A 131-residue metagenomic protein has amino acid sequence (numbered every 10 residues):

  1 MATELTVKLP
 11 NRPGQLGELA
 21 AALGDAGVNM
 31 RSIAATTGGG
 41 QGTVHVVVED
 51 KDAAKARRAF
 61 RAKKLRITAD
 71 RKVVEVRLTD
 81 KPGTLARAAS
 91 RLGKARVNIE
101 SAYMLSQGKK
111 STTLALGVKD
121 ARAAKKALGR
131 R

Functional and structural regions predicted by a protein language model:
M1-R131: A conserved regulatory-domain signal marking ACT and ACT-like small-molecule sensing domains and adjacent regulatory
